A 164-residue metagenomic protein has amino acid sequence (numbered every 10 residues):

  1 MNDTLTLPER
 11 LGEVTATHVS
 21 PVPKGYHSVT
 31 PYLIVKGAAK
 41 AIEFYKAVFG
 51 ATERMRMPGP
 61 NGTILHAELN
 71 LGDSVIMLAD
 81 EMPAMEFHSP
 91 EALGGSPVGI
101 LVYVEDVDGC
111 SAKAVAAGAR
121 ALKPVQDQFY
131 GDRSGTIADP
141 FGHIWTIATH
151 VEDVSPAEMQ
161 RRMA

Functional and structural regions predicted by a protein language model:
N2-Y32, I42-E43, F49-A138, I147-A164: Vicinal oxygen chelate
V35-A39: Short acidic-aromatic low-complexity motifs
F141: C-terminal catalytic core of tyrosine-transesterase DNA break-rejoin enzymes
